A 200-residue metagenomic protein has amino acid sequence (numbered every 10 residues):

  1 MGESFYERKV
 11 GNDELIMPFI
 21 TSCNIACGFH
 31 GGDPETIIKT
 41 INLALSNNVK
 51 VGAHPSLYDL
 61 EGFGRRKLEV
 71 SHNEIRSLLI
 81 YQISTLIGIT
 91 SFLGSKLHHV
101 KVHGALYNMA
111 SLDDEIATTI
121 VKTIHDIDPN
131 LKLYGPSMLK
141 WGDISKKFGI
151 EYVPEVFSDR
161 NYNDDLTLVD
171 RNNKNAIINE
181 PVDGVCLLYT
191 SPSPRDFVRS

Functional and structural regions predicted by a protein language model:
M1-S4, A26-H30, S56-L60, A105-Y107 (+2 more regions): Active-site beta-loop-alpha junctions enriched in small/polar residues
F5-P34: A short alpha/beta connector and helix-capping loop motif
I16-P18, T40-K50: Acidic (Asp/Glu)-rich catalytic clusters
C23-I25, V51-P55, V102, L133 (+1 more regions): Hydrophobic faces of well-ordered beta-strands that scaffold small-molecule active sites in alpha/beta enzyme cores
E61-F92: Glycine/small-residue-rich loop that forms an oxyanion/phosphate-binding "nest" at active or ligand-binding sites
D113-T119: Charged helix-capping and loop-helix junction motifs
K140, I144, E151-L188: Active-site rim beta-loop-alpha module in soluble metabolic enzymes
Y189-R199: Single conserved hydrophobic/aromatic residue that forms the stacking wall/gate of nucleotide- or nucleobase-binding
